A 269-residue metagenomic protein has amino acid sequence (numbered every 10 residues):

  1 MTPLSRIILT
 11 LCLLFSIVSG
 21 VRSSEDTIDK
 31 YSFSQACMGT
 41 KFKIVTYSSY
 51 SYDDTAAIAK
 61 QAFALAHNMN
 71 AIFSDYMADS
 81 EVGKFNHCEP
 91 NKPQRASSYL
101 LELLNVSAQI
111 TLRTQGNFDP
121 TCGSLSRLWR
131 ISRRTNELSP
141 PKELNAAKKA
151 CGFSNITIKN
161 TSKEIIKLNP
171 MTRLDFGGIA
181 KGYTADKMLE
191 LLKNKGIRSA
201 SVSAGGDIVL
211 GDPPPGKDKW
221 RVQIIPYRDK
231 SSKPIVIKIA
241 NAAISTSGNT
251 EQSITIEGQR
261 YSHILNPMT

Functional and structural regions predicted by a protein language model:
T2-T269: Mature catalytic core of soluble alpha/beta enzymes
